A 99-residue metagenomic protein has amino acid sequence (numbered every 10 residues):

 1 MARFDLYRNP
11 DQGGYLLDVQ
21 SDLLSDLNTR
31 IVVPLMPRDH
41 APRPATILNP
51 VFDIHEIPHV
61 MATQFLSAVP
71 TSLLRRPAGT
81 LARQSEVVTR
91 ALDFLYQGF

Functional and structural regions predicted by a protein language model:
M1, N9-G13, S85-V88, F99: Hydrophobic transmembrane alpha-helix bundles
M1-F4, N49, A91-Y96: Generic intrinsically disordered, low-complexity segments enriched for polar/acidic and small residues
A2, D18, L74-A78: Residues at structural and domain junctions
R3-R8, G13-L48: Compact nucleic-acid interaction/catalytic patches
D26-T29, L35-R38, V51-H55, T71 (+1 more regions): Short, low-complexity, polar/charged sequence segments that are solvent-exposed and flexible
H40-I57, A62: Aromatic- and Lys/Arg-enriched surface recognition patch
E56-F99: C-terminal terminal-subdomain/extension
